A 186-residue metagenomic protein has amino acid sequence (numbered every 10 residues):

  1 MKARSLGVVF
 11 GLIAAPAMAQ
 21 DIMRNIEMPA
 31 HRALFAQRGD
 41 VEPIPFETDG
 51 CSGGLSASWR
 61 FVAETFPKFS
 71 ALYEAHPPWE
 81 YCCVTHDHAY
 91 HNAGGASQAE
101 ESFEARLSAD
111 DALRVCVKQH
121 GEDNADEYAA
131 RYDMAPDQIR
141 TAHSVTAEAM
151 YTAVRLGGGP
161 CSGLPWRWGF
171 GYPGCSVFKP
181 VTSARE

Functional and structural regions predicted by a protein language model:
M1-L6: Bacterial N-terminal signal peptides that target proteins for export
A14-P16: N-terminal signal peptide c-region/cleavage motif recognized by signal peptidases
A19-E186: Extended terminal accessory/targeting regions
